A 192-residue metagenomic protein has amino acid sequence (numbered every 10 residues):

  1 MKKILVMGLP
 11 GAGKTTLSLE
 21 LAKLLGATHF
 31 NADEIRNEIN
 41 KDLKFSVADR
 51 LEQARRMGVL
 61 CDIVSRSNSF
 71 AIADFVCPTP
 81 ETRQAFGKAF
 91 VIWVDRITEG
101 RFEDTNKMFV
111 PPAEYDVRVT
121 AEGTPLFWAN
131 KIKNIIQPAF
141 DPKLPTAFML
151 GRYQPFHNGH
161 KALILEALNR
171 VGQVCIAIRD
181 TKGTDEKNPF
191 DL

Functional and structural regions predicted by a protein language model:
V6: Hydrophobic anchor at the beta1->P-loop junction of P-loop NTPases
L9: P-loop (Walker A) phosphate-binding loop of NTP-binding proteins
A12: ATP-binding Walker
T15: Walker A/P-loop
S18-D62: Conserved substrate/cofactor phosphate-moiety recognition/catalytic segment in nucleotide-dependent phosphotransferases
S46-E99: Glycine-rich phosphate-binding loop used to anchor ATP phosphates in small-molecule kinases, encompassing both
A85, V94-A139: Small-molecule kinase domains that catalyze NTP-dependent phosphoryl transfer to phosphate-bearing small molecules
Q137-L192: Nucleotidyltransferase catalytic core that binds NTPs
